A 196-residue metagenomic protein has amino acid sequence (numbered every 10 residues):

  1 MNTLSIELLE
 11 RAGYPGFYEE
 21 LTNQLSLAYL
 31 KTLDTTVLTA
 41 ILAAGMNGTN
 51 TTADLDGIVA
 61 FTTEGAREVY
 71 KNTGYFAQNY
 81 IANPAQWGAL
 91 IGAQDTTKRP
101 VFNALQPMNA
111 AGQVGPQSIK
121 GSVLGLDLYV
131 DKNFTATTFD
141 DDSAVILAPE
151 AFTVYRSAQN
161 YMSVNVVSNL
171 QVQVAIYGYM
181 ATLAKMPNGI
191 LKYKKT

Functional and structural regions predicted by a protein language model:
M1-T196: Structured, hydrophobic secondary-structure cores that serve as assembly/anchoring elements
